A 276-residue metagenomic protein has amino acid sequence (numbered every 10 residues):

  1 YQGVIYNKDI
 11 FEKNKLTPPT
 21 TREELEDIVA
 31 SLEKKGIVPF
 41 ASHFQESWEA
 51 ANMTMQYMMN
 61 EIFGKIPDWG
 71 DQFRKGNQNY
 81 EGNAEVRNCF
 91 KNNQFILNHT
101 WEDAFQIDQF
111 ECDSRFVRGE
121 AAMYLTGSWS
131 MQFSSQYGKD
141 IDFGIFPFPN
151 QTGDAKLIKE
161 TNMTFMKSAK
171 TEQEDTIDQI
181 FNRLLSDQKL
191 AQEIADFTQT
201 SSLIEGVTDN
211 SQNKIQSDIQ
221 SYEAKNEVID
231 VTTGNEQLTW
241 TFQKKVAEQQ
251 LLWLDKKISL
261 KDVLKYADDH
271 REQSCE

Functional and structural regions predicted by a protein language model:
Y1-T20, E26, I37, F44-Q72 (+2 more regions): Periplasmic solute-binding protein
E12, T208-S211, S217-E276: Conserved C-terminal helix/tail region of periplasmic/extracytoplasmic solute-binding proteins
K13-N14, Q136-Q199: Extracytoplasmic/periplasmic substrate-recognition and gating elements
K13-P18, N93-I107, E120, Y137-D142: A local structural motif
R22-D27, D103-V117: Short helix-initiation/N-cap motifs at beta->coil->alpha
V29-L32, D71-F105: Glycine-centered hinge/linker elements that transmit conformational signals in sensory and ligand-binding systems
A41, A122-G127, G144: Paired acidic/hydrophobic, glycine-rich loop segments that form the ligand-binding mouth/hinge of periplasmic-binding
E61-R87, Q136-Y137, N150-I158: Short, solvent-exposed loop/beta-turn-alpha elements that line the ligand-binding surface or hinge of extracytoplasmic
